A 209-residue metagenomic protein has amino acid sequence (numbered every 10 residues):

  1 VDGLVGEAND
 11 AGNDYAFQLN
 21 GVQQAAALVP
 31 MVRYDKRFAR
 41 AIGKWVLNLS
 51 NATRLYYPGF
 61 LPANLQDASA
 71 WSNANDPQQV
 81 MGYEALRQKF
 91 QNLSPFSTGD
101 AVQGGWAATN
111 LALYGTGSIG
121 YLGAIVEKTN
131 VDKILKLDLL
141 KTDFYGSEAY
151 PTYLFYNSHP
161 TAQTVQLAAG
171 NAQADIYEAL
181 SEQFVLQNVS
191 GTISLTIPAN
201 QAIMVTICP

Functional and structural regions predicted by a protein language model:
V1-Q183, N200: Catalytic domains of carbohydrate-active enzymes that cleave complex glycans
N188-P209: C-terminal beta-strand-rich structural cap/linker in extracellular carbohydrate-active enzymes
